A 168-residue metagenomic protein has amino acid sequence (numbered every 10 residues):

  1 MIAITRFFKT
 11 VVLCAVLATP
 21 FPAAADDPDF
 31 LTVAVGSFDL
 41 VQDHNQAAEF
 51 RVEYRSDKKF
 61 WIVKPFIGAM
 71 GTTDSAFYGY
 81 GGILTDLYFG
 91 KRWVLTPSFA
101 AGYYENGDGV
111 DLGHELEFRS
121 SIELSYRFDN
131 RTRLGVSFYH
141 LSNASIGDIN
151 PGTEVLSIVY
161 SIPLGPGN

Functional and structural regions predicted by a protein language model:
M1-D27, P166-N168: Cleavable N-terminal export/targeting peptides
D29-L31, K59-K64, K91-L95, N130-V136 (+1 more regions): Repeated loop/turn-to-beta-strand initiation elements of outer-membrane beta-barrel proteins
F38-A48, M70-Y80, G107-E115, S145-P151: Solvent-exposed loop/turn segments connecting transmembrane beta-strands in outer-membrane beta-barrel proteins
A48-F50, P151-N168: Outer-membrane beta-barrel "beta-signal"
E49-Y103: Gram-negative (and chloroplast) outer-membrane scaffold detector with strong preference for beta-barrel transmembrane
V52, I83, L95, I122-L124 (+2 more regions): Membrane-embedded beta-strands that build the outer-membrane beta-barrel scaffold
Y54-K58, T85-L87, Y126, F138-H140 (+1 more regions): Residue-level signature of outer-membrane beta-barrel architecture
V94-E123: Mid-chain, well-packed structural core segment of small domains
